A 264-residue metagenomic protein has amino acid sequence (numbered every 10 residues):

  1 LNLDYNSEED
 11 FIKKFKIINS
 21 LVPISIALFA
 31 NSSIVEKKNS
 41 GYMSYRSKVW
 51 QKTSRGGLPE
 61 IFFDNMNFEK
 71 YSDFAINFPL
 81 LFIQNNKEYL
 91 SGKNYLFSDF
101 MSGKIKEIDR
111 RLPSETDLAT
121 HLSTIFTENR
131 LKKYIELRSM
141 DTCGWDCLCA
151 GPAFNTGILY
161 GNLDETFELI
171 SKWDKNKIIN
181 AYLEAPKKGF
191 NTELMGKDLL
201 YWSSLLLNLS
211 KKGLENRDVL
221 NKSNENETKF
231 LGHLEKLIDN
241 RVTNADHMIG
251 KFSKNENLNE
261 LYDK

Functional and structural regions predicted by a protein language model:
N2-R130: Loop-rich catalytic cores of soluble enzymes, especially ATP-dependent carboxylate-amine ligases and other
K13, S20, A27, D73-N77 (+11 more regions): Charged/polar, solvent-exposed surface patches and flexible loops
I24, L28-N31, E128, G161 (+4 more regions): A structural signal for alpha-helix termini and helix-coil/disorder junctions
R46-G57, Y182-N191, L237-I249: Short, charged low-complexity intrinsically disordered segments located at boundaries of structured domains
F68, N94, E115, A119 (+4 more regions): Alpha-helix initiation and N-capping motif
N129-R130, Y134-N226: Substrate-recognition/cap regions that form aromatic- and gly/pro-loop-enriched pockets for small-molecule ligands
S210-K264: C-terminal amphipathic alpha-helical interaction region
